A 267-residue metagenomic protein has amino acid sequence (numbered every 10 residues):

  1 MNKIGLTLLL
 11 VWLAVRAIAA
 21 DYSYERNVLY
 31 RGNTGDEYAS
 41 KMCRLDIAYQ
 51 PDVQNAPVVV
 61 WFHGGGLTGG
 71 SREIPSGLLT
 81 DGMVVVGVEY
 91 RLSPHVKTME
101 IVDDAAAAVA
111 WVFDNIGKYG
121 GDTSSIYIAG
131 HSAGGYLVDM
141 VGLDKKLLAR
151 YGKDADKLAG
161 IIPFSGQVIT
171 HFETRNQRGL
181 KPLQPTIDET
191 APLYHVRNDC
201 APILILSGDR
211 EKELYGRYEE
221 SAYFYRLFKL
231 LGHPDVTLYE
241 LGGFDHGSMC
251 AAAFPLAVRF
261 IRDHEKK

Functional and structural regions predicted by a protein language model:
A19-V53: N-terminal cap/lid segment of alpha/beta-hydrolase-fold proteins
V28, A110-N176, I187-D188, P192: Primarily recognizes the serine-hydrolase "nucleophile elbow" in alpha/beta-hydrolase and SGNH/GDSL folds
N55-G65: Short beta-strand element of the alpha/beta-hydrolase
V59-W61, V85, I203: Hydrophobic beta-strand anchors of alpha/beta hydrolase catalytic cores
S71-V88: Short amphipathic alpha-helix adjacent to the substrate-entry channel of hydrolases
G152-G160, G166-F172, L183-A222, R226 (+1 more regions): The feature captures the conserved acid-bearing segment of alpha/beta-hydrolase catalytic domains
L206, A222-Y225, K229-K267: C-terminal catalytic histidine-bearing segment of alpha/beta-hydrolase fold enzymes
